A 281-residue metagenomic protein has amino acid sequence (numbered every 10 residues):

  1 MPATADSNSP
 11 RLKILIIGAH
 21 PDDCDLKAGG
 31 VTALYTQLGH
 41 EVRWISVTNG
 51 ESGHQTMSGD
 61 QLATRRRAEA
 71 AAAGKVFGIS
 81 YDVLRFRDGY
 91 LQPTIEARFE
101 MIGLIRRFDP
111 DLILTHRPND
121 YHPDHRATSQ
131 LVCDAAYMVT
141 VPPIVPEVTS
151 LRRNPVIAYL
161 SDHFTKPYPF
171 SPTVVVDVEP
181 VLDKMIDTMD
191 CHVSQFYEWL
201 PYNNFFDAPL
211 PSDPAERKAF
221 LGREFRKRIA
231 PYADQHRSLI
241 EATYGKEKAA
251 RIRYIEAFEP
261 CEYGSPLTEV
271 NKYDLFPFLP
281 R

Functional and structural regions predicted by a protein language model:
M1-F108, Q130, M138, V148: Active-site rim/loop-helix segments in enzyme catalytic domains that contact anionic ligands
P2-R11, V145-P146, L151-R153, F164-Y168 (+1 more regions): C-terminal accessory domains and tails appended to enzymatic cores
H40, R152-V156: A short helix->loop->beta-strand "cap" motif at the edges of active sites that frequently abuts
G50, P118, D162: Flexible loop residues that form catalytic and substrate-binding hotspots at small-molecule/glycan-binding clefts
H54-M57, Y168-P172: Short acidic, glycine/proline-rich loop/turn micro-motifs
A97, D124-V132, R153, V181-T188: Internal, well-ordered alpha-helical segments in soluble enzyme and binding-protein domains
L104-V148: Active-site adenylate/phosphate-handling loop in enzymes that bind or generate adenylated species
Q130, I157-Y159, V174: Functional cores that coordinate and move charged inorganic groups
